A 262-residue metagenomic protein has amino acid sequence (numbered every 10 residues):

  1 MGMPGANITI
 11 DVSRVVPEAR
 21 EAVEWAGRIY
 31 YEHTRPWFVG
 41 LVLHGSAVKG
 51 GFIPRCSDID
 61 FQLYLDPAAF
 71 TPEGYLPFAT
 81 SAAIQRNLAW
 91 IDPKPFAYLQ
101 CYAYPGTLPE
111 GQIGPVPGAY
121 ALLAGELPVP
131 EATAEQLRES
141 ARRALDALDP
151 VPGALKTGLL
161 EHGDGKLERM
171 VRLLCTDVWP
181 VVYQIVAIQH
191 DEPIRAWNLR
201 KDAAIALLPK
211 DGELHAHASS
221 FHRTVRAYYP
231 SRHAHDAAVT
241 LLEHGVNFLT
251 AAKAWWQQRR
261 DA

Functional and structural regions predicted by a protein language model:
M1-V42, D261-A262: Helical scaffold of the NTase/Pol beta-like nucleotidyltransferase catalytic core
G2-E18, P72-V178: Conserved NTP/Mg2+-binding pocket subregion across the NTase superfamily
P17-E24, F78, S231, V239-E243: Short, well-ordered alpha-helical segments
G27-I59, Y64-P72: Active-site nucleotide-donor binding segment shared across nucleotidyl transfer reactions
R28-E32, N87, A251: A generic secondary-structure signal
F38, A69, D92-F96, P193 (+1 more regions): Secondary-structure boundary/capping signal
G50-I53, L108-G114, R226-A227: Short, solvent-exposed polar/charged micro-motifs at secondary-structure junctions
E131-A262: Conserved nucleotidyltransferase catalytic core and NTase-mimicking acidic/glycine-rich helix/loop elements in nucleic
